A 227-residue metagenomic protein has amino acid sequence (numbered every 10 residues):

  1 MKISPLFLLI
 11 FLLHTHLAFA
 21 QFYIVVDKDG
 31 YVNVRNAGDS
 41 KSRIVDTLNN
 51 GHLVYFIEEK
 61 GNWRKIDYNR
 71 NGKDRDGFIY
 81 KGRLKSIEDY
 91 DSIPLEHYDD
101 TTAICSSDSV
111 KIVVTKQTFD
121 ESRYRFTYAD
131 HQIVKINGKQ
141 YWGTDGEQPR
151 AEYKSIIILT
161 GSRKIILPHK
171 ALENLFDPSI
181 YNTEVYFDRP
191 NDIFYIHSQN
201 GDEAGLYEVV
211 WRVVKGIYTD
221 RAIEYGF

Functional and structural regions predicted by a protein language model:
M1-L6: Positively charged n-region of N-terminal signal peptides that target proteins for export
F7-L8, L17-A18: Cleavable N-terminal signal peptides
L13-T15: N-terminal signal peptide c-region/cleavage motif recognized by signal peptidases
F19-K28: Cleaved targeting-peptide boundary
F22-Y23, I44-G82: SH3/SH3-like beta-barrel superfamily modules
D76-W142: Surface-exposed beta-loop interaction hotspot
Q132-Y181: Mature extracytoplasmic domains of secretory-pathway proteins
P168-V209: Acidic, glycine-rich flexible loop segments
